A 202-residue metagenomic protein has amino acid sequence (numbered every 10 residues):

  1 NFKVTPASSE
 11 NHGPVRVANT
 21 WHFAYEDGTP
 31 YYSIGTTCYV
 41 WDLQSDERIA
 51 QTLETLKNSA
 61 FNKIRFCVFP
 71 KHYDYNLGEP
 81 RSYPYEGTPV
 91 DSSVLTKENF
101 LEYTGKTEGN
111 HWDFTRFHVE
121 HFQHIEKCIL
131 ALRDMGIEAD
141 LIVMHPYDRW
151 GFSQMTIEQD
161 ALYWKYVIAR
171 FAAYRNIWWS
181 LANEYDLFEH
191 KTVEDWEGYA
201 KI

Functional and structural regions predicted by a protein language model:
N1-S8: Ligand-binding face of N-terminal immunoglobulin V-set domains in extracellular IgSF glycoproteins
H12-I202: Active-site mouth of glycoside hydrolases
